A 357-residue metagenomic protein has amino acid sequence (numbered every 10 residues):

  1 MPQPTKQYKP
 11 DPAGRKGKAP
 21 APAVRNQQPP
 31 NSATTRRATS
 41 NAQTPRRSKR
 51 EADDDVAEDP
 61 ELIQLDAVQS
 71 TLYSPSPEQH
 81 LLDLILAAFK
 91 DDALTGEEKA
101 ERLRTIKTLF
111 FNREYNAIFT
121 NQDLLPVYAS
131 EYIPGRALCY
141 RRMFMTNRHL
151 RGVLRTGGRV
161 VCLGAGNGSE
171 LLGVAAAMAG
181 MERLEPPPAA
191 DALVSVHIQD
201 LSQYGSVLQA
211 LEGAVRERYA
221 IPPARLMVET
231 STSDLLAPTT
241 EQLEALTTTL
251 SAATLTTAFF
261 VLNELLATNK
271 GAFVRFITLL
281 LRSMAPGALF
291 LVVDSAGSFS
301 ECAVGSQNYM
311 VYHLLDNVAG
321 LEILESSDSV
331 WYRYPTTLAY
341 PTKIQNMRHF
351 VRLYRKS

Functional and structural regions predicted by a protein language model:
P2-E98, E185-V194, Q199-S357: Domain-level detector for long C-terminal conserved domains
L82-T120: Internal amphipathic alpha-helical repeat/solenoid segments
F110-T156, S169: Class I SAM-dependent methyltransferase Rossmann-like catalytic core, especially the SAM/SAH-binding loop
R141, M145, L172, A176 (+1 more regions): Amphipathic, non-transmembrane alpha-helical secondary structure
N147, M178-E182, V215: Active-site catalytic pocket residues across diverse enzymes, especially alpha/beta-hydrolases
G157-R159, S195: Residues that mark the start of a beta-strand
V161-S169, L201: Class I SAM-dependent methyltransferase "Motif I" SAM/SAH-binding loop
N167-A189: Conserved SAM-binding loop of SAM-dependent methyltransferases across substrates and taxa, primarily the Class I
